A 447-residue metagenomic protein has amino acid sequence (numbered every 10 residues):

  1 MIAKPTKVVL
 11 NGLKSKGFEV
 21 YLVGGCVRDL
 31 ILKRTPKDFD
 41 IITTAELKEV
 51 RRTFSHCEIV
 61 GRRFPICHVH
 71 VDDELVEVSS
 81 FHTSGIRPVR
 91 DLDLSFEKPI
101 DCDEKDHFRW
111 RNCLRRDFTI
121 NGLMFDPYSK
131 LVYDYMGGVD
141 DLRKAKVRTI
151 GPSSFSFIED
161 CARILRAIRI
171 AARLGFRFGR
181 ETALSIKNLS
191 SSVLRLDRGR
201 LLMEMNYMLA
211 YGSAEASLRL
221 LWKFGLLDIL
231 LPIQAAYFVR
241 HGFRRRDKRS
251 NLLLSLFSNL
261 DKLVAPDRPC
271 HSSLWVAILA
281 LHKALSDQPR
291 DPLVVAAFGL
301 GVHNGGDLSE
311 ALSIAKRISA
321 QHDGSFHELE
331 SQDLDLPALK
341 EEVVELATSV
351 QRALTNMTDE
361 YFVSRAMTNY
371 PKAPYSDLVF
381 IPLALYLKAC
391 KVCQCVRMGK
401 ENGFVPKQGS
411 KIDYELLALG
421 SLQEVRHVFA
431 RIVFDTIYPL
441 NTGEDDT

Functional and structural regions predicted by a protein language model:
M1-T447: Catalytic cores of the polymerase beta-like nucleotidyltransferase superfamily and closely associated nucleotide
